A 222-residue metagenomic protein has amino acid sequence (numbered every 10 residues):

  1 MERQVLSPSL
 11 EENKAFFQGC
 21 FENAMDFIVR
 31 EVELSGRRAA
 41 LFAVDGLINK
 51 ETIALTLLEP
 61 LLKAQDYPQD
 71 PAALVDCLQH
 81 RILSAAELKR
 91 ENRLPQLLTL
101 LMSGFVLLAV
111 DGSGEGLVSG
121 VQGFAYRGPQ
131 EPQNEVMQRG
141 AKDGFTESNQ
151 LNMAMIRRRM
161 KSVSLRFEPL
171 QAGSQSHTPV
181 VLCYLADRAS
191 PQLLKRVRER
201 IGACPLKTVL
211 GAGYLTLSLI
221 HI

Functional and structural regions predicted by a protein language model:
M1-I220: Membrane-embedded alpha-helical signal segments
